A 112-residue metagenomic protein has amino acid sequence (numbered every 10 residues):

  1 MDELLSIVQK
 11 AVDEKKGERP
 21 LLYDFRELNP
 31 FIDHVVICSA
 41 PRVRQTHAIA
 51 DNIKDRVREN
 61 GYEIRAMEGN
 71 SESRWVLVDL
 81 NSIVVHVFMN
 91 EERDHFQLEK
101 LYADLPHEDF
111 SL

Functional and structural regions predicted by a protein language model:
M1-F31, P41-V76, N90-D94, L98-L112: Polybasic/polar functional segments that serve as interface/processing modules
D33-V35: Short, aliphatic-rich beta-strand segments
I37-S39: Short hydrophobic/aromatic beta-strand micro-patches that form the beta-sheet surface supporting nucleotide- or nucleic
V78-N81: Active-site beta-strand termini and strand-to-loop segments that position acidic
